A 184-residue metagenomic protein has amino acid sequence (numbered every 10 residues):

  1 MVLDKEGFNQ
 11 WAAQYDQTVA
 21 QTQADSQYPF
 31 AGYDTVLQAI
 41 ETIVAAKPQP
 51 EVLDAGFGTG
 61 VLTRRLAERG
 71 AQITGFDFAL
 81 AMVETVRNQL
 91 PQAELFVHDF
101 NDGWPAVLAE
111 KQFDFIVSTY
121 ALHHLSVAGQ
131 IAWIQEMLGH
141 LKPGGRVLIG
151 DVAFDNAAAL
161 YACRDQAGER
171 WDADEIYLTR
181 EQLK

Functional and structural regions predicted by a protein language model:
M1-A46: Conserved class I S-adenosyl-L-methionine
Q49-E51: Nucleotide donor/acceptor-binding cores
L53, T59-W104: Class I SAM-dependent methyltransferase SAM/SAH-binding core
G103-K111: Short amphipathic alpha-helix with an adjacent loop that forms part of the alpha/beta core around
V117: A conserved beta-strand element that flanks and buttresses the S-adenosyl-L-methionine
Y120-A121: Short catalytic micro-motifs in class I SAM-dependent methyltransferases
I131-P143: A short glycine-rich, Lys/Arg-flanked "PGG" loop and its adjoining helix->strand segment in the class I
I149-K184: C-terminal alpha-helical "lid/dimerization" subdomain adjacent to the S-adenosyl-L-methionine
